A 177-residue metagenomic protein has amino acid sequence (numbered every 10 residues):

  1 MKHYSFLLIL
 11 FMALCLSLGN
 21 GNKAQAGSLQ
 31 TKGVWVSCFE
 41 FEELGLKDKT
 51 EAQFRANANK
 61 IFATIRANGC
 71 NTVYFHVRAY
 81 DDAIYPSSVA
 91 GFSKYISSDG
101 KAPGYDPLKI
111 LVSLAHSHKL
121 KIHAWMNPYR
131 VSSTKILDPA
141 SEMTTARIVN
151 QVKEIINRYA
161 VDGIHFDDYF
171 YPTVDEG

Functional and structural regions predicted by a protein language model:
M1-F6: Positively charged n-region of N-terminal signal peptides that target proteins for export
L7-S17: Bacterial N-terminal signal peptides
A24-A26: Boundary at the C-terminal end of the N-terminal hydrophobic targeting segment
S28-A56, L108, V112-S113, I122-Y159: Active-site-adjacent "subsite" loops/lids of carbohydrate-active enzymes
L29-K32, N68-V73, H116-H123, Y159-G163 (+1 more regions): Loop/turn elements at helix/coil->beta-strand transitions in domains of secreted/extracellular proteins
A56-D82, R158-G163: Catalytic domains of carbohydrate-active enzymes, especially glycoside hydrolases
N68-P103: Aromatic-lined carbohydrate-binding/catalytic grooves of carbohydrate-active enzymes
D82-A90, R130-S132, S141, R158-G177: Active-site-proximal loop/short-helix segments that contain or immediately flank catalytic acid/base residue(s)
